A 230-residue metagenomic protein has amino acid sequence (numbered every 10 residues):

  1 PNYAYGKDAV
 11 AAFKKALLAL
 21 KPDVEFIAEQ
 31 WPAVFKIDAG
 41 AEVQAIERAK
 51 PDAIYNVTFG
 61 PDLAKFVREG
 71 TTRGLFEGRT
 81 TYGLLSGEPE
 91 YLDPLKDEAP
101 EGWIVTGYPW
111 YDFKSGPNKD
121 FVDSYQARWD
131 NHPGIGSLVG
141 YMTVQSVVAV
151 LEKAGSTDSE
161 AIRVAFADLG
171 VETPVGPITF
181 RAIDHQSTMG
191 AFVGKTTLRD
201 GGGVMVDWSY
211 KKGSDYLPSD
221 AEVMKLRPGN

Functional and structural regions predicted by a protein language model:
P1-F13, P89-D93, L138-V144: Extracytoplasmic ligand-binding site segments that recognize negatively charged/polar headgroups
P1-R73, Y111-G116, D120: Extracellular/periplasmic Venus flytrap/periplasmic-binding protein
A64, Y141-Q145, E160, S187-T188: A structural signal for well-ordered alpha-helical segments within the folded catalytic domains of diverse enzymes
E69-Y141, E152-T157, M205-G229: Extracellular/periplasmic periplasmic-binding protein-like sensory domains
G134-M142, V175-A182: Short catalytic/ligand-gating loop segments at beta-alpha or beta-beta junctions within enzyme catalytic domains
D158-V175: Short, well-structured alpha-helical segments that form the helix of a local strand-helix-strand
G170, P174-N230: Solvent-exposed, acidic/polar segments of extracytosolic/periplasmic ligand-binding ectodomains
